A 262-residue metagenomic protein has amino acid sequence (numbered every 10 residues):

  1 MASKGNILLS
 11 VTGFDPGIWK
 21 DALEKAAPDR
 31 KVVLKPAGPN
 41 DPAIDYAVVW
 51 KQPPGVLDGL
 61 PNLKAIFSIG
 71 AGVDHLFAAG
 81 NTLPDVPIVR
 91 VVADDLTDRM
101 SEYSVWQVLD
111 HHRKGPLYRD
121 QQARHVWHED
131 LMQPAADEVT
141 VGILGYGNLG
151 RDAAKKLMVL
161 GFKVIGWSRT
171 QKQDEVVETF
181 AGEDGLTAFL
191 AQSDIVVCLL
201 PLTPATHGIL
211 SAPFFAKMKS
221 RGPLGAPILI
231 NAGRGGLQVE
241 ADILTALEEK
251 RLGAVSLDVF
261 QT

Functional and structural regions predicted by a protein language model:
M1-D45: N-terminal glycine-/charge-rich "phosphate-binding" loop or analogous flexible N-terminal tail
N6-L8, E138-V141, L229: Conserved hydrophobic helix-helix packing surfaces used for dimerization/oligomerization
V32-A43, P54-L57, E175-Q192: Short acidic low-complexity segments
D45-R119, D130: Phosphate/diphosphate ligand-binding glycine-rich loop within oxidoreductases
Y118-D152: Glycine-rich NAD(P)-binding loop of Rossmann-like domains
A154, M158, L247: Gly/Ala-rich phosphate-binding loop of Rossmann-like dinucleotide-binding domains, activating on the conserved
V159-V176: NAD(P)-binding Rossmann-fold cofactor-contacting core
Q171-T262: Rossmann-like adenosine-cofactor binding region
